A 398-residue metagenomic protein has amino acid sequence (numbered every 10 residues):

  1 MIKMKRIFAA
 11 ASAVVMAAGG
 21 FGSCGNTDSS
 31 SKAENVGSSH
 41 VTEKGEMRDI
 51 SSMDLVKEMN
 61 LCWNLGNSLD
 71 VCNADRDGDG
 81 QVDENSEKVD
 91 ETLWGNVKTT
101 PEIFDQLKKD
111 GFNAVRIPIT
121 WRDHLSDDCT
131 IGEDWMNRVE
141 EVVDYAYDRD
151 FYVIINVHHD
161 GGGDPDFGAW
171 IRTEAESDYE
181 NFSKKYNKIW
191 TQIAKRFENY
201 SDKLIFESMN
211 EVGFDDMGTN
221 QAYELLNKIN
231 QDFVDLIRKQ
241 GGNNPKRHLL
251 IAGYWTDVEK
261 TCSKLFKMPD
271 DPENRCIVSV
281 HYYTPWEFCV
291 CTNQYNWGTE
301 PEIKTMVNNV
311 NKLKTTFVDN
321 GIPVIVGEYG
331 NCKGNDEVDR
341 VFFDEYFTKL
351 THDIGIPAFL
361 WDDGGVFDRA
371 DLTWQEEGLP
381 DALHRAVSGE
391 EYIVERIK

Functional and structural regions predicted by a protein language model:
G19-S23: C-terminal motif of bacterial Sec signal peptides marking the signal peptidase cleavage site
G25-T27: Bacterial signal peptide processing site
K32-A114: N-terminal carbohydrate-binding accessory modules
G45, W94-V115, I119, L125 (+3 more regions): An active-site-proximal structural segment forming one wall of the substrate-binding cleft that immediately precedes
L65-T99, D128-I131, W170-N181, E287-M306: Acidic/histidine-rich helix-loop elements that form or flank divalent-metal/phosphate-binding sites at the catalytic
E180-Q294, T299, N308-C332, D353-I356: Active-site region of glycoside hydrolase catalytic domains
I303-R385: Substrate-binding cleft of secreted/luminal carbohydrate-active enzymes
